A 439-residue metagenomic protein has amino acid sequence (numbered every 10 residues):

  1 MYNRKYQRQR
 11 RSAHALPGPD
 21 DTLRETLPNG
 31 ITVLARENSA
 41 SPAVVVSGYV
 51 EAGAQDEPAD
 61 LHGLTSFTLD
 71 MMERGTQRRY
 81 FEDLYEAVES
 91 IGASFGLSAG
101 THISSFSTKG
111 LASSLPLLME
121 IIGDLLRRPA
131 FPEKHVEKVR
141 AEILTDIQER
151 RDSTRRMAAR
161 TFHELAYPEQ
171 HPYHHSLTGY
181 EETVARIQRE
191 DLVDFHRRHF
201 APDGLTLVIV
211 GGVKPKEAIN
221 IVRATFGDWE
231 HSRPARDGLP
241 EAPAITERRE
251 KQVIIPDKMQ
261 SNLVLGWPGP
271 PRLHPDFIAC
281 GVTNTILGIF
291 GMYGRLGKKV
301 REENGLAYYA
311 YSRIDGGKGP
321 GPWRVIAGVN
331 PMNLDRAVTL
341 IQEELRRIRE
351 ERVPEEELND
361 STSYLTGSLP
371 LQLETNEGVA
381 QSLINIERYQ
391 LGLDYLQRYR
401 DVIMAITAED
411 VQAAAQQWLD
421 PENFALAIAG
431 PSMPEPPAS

Functional and structural regions predicted by a protein language model:
M1-A59, R74-P116, E149-G204, K216 (+7 more regions): Non-catalytic beta-strand/loop surface segments
G63-R74: Active-site SXXK
G75-R78, L126-K134: Short, polar/flexible loop-turn hinges at active-site or ligand-entry regions and domain interfaces
Y85-E86, P129-Q148, K214, R233-I245 (+5 more regions): Acidic/histidine-enriched alpha-helical segments
M119-L125, I219-F226, V338-E344: Short amphipathic alpha-helices in soluble, non-transmembrane regions that often serve as interface/regulatory elements
T362-L365, L369, E387-W418: C-terminal structured "cap/appendage" subdomains that terminate the fold
